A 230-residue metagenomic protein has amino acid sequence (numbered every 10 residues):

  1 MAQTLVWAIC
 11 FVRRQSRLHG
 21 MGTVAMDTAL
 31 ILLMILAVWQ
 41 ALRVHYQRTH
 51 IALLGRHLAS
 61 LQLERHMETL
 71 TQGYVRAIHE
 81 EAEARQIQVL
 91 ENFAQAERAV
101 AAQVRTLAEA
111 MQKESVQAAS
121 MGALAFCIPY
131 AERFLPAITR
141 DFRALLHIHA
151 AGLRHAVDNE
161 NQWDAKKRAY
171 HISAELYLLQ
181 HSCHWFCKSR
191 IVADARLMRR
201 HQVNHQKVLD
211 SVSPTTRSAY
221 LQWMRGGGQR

Functional and structural regions predicted by a protein language model:
Q3-T4, R14: Intrinsic, low-complexity polybasic segments
G20-S60: N-terminal signal-anchor transmembrane alpha helix of single-pass membrane proteins, serving as the membrane-anchoring
H45-S115: N-terminal topogenic membrane-targeting module
V75-A82, D158-N161, K188: Short, flexible helix-adjacent loops and helix caps
E97-Q180: Interfacial alpha-helical end/capping and short helix-turn segments at domain and membrane boundaries
D164-R230: Glycine-rich, aromatic-bearing surface loops/beta-hairpins
